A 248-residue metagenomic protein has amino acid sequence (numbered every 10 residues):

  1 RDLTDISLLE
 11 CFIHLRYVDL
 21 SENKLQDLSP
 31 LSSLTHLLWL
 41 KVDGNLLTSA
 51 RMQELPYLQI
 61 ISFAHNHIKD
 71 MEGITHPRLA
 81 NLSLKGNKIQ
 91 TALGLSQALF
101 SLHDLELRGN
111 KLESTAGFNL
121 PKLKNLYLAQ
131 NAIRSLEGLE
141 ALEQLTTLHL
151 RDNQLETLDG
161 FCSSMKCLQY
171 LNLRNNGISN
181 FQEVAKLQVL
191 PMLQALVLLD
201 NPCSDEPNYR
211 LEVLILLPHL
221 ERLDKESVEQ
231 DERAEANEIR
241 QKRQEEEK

Functional and structural regions predicted by a protein language model:
R1, N23, N45, N66 (+6 more regions): Consensus "Asn ladder" position of solenoid repeat domains
R1-Q26, L38, L79, L120: LRR N-terminal entry segment and analogous cap-like coil->beta motifs
L3-L9, L25-L31, L47-Q53, I68-I74 (+6 more regions): The feature encodes a structural signal of leucine-rich repeats
C11-H14, L31-L37, E54-L58, I74-L79 (+6 more regions): Leucine-rich repeat
H14-R16, S21-D27, S33-H36, D43-L46 (+2 more regions): Generic hydrophobic, aliphatic-rich segments that mediate packing or membrane embedding
L15-L20, L37-V42, Q59-F63, A80-L84 (+6 more regions): Conserved hydrophobic beta-strand positions in leucine-rich repeat
Q59-H67, E72, A80-N81, K85 (+2 more regions): Contiguous hydrophobic segments
G73, T91-G94, E113, R134 (+1 more regions): Leucine-rich repeat domain C-terminal region
